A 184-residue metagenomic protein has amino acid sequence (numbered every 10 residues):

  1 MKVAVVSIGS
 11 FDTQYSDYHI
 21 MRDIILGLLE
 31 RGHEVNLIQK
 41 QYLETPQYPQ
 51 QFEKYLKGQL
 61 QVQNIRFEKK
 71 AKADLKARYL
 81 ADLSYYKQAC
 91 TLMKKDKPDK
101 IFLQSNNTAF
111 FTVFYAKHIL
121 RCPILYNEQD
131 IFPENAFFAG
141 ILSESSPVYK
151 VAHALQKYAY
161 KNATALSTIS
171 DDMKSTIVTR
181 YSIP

Functional and structural regions predicted by a protein language model:
M1-Q50, K54: N-terminal subdomain of nucleotide-sugar transferases
I8, D12, F67-K76, D96 (+1 more regions): Acceptor-binding helix/loop patch of EC 2.4 sugar-transfer enzymes, predominantly nucleotide-sugar-dependent
D17, K40, Q104-S105, Q129 (+1 more regions): Replace "coordinates the UDP/GDP/TDP-sugar" with "coordinates nucleotide-activated sugar donors
R31, D96, I119-C122, N162: Helix C-cap/helix->beta junction micro-motif
L37-D96: A conserved catalytic-core segment of Leloir-type glycosyltransferases
T45, R78-Q88, P98-E134: An aromatic- and histidine-rich active-site surface loop
C90, F110-I119, F132, S146-L166: Membrane-proximal helix-turn-helix segments that form the acceptor-binding/catalytic region of lipid-linked
N162, S167-T168, K174-P184: Helix-loop-beta element that forms the nucleotide-linked donor phosphate-binding surface in glycosyltransferases
